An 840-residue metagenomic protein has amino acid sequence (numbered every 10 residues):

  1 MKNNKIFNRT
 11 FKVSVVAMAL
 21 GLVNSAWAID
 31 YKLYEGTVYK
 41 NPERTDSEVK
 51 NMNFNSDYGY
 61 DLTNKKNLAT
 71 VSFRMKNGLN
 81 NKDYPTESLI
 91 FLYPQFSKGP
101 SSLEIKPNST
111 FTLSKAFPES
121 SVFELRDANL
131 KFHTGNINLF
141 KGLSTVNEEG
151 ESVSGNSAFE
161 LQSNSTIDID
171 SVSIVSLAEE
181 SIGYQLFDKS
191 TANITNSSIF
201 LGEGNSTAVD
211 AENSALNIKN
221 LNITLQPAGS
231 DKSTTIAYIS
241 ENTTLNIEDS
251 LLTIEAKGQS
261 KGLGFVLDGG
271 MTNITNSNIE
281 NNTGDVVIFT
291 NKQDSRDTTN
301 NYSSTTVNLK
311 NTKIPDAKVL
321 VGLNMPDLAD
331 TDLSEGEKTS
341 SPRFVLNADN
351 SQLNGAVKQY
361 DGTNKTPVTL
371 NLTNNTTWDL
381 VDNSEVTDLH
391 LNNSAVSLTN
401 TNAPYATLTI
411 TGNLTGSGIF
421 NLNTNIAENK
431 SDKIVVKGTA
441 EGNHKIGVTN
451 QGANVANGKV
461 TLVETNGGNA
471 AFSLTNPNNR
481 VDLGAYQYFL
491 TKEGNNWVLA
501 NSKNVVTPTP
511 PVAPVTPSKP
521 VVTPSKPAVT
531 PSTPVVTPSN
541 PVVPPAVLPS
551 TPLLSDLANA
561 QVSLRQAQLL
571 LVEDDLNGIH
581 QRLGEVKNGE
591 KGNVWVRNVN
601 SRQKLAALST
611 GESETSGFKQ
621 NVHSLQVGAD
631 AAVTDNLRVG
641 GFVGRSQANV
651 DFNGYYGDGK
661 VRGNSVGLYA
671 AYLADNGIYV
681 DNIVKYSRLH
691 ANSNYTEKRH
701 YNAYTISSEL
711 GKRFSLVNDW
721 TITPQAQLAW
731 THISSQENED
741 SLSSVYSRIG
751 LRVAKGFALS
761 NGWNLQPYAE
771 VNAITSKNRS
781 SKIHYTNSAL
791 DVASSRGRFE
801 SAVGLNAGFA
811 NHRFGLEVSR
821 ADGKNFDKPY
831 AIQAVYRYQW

Functional and structural regions predicted by a protein language model:
M1-W27, A670: Gram-negative bacterial Sec-dependent N-terminal signal peptides
A28-G59, V71-S102, L113-D127, K141-Q162 (+8 more regions): Extracellular beta-strand/beta-solenoid scaffold signature
Y39-R44, V49, S56, L62-T70 (+18 more regions): All-beta strand scaffolds that present successive hydrophobic residues in beta-strands
T110, S157, T166, I182 (+15 more regions): Threonine-centered tandem repeat motifs in low-complexity domains
D210, E255, V266, N273 (+12 more regions): Membrane translocator/pore-forming domains, dominated by Gram-negative outer-membrane beta-barrels
N281-N282, Y302-S304, K310-S431, V435-T439 (+3 more regions): Extracellular beta-solenoid/beta-roll
N421-T424, S431, G447-D635, Y701: Outer-membrane translocation/initiation segment of Type V secreted surface proteins
